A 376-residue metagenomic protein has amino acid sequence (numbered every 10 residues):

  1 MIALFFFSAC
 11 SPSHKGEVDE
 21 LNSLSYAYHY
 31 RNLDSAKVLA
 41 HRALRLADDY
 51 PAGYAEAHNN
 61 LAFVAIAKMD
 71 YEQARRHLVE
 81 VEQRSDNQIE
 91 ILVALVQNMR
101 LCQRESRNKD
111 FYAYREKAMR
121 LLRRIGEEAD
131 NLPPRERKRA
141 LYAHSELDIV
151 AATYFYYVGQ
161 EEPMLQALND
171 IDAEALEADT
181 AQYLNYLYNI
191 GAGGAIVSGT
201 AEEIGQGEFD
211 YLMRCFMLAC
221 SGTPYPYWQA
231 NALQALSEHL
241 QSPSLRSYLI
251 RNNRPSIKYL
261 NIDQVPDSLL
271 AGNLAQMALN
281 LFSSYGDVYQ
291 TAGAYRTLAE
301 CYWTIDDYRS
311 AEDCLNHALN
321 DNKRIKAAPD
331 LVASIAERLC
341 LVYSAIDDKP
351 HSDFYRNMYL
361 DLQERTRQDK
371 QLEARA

Functional and structural regions predicted by a protein language model:
S11-V79: Start-of-domain marker
H14-S23, A27-Y30, D34-K37, H41 (+7 more regions): Hydrophobic positions within repeat-based interaction scaffolds
K15, A52, I89, R135 (+5 more regions): Residue signature of alpha-solenoid helical repeat architecture, marking inter-repeat boundaries and helix-start
S23, G53, N60, Q97-R100 (+7 more regions): "A position-specific structural signal for the A-helix of alpha-solenoid helical repeats
H41-R45, V79-R84, E116-D130, L165-E177 (+5 more regions): Amphipathic alpha-helical segments of tetratricopeptide repeats
D49-P51, D86-I89, R139, A178-D179 (+5 more regions): Structural signature of alpha-solenoid helical repeat scaffolds
